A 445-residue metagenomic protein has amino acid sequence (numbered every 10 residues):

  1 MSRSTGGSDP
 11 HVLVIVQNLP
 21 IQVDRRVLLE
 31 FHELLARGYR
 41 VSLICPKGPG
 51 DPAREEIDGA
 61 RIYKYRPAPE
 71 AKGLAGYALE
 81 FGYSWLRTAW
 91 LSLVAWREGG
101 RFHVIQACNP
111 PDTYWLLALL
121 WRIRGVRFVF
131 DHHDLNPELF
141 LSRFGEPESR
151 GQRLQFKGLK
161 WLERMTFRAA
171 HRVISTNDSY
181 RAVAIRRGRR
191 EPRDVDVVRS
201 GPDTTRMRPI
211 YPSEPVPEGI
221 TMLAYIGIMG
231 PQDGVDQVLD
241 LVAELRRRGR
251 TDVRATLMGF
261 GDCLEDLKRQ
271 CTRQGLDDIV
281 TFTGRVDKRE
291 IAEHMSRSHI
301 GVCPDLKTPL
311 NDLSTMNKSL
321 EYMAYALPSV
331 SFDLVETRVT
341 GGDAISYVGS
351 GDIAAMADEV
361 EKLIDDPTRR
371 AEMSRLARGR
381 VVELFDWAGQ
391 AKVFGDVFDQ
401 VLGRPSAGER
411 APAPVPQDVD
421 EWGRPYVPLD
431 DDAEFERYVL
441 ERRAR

Functional and structural regions predicted by a protein language model:
S2, I185-R186, R193-D194, G201-E218 (+2 more regions): Acidic anion/phosphate-binding donor-loop and adjacent secondary structure in glycosyltransferase catalytic cores
L13, P215-V242, T256: Conserved donor-binding/catalytic core segment of Leloir-type glycosyltransferases
H32, A89, L93, T113 (+4 more regions): Membrane-proximal helix-turn-helix segments that form the acceptor-binding/catalytic region of lipid-linked
H171, M295-L313, L327: Acidic donor-binding loop of glycosyltransferase active sites
S179, S200-G201: Carbohydrate-associated surface elements
E265-A292, I300: Nucleotide-activated donor-binding/catalytic signature segment of Leloir-type glycosyltransferases, i.e., the conserved
I345-A354, K362-T368: Conserved acidic donor-binding segment of nucleotide-sugar-dependent glycosyltransferases
K362, R369-L384, V393-D396, A411: A short, well-ordered alpha-helix in the C-terminal region of glycosyltransferases
